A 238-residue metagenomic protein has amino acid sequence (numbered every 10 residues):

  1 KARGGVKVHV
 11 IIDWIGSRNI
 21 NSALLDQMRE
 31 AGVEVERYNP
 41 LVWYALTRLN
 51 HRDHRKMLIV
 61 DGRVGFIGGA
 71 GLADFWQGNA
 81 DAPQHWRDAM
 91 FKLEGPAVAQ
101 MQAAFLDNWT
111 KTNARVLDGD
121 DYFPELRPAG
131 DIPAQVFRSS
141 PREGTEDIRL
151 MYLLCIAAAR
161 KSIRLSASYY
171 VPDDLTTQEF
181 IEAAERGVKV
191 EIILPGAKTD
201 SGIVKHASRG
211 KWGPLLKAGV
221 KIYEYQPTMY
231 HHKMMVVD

Functional and structural regions predicted by a protein language model:
K1-D238: Charged, low-complexity intrinsically disordered terminal segments
